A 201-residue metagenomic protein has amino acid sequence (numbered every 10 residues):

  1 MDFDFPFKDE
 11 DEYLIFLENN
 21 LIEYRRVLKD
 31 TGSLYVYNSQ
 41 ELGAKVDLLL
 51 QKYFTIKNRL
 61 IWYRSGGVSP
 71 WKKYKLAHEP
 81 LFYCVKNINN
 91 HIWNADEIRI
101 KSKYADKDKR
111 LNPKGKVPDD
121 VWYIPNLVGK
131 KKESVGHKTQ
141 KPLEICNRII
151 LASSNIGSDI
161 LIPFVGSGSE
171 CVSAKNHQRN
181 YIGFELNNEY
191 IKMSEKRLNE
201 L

Functional and structural regions predicted by a protein language model:
M1-M193: Core catalytic lobe of class I
E195-L201: S-adenosyl-L-methionine
